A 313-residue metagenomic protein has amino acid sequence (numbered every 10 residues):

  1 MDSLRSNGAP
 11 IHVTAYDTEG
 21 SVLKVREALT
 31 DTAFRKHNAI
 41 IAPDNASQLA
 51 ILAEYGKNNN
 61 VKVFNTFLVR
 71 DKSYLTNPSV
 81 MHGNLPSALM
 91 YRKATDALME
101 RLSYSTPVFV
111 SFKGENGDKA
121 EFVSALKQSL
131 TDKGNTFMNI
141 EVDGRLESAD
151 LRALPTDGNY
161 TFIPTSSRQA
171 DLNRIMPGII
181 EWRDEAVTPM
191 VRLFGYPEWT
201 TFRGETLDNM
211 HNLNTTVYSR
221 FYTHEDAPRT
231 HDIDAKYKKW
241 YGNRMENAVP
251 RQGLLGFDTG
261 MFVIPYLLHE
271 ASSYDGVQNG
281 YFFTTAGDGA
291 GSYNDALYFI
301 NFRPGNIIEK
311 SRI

Functional and structural regions predicted by a protein language model:
M1-V13: Signal peptide-proximal N-terminal region of secreted/periplasmic/extracellular or secretory-lumen proteins
P10-T32, G144-L154: Structural motif
R35-N45, F64-T66, T106-K113, D157-M176 (+2 more regions): Periplasmic-binding protein-like
I41-A42, A46-S103, E115-F122: Extracytoplasmic ligand/sensor domains, especially the bilobed periplasmic-binding protein
Y74-M81, L146-R152, W199-L213: Glycine-rich, charge-decorated loop segments at or immediately adjacent to ligand/cofactor-binding or catalytic sites
M81-M176: Extracellular/periplasmic Venus flytrap/periplasmic-binding protein
I175-G253: Extracellular/periplasmic periplasmic-binding protein-like sensory domains
N243-G253, G260-R312: Segments of small-molecule ligand-sensing domains
